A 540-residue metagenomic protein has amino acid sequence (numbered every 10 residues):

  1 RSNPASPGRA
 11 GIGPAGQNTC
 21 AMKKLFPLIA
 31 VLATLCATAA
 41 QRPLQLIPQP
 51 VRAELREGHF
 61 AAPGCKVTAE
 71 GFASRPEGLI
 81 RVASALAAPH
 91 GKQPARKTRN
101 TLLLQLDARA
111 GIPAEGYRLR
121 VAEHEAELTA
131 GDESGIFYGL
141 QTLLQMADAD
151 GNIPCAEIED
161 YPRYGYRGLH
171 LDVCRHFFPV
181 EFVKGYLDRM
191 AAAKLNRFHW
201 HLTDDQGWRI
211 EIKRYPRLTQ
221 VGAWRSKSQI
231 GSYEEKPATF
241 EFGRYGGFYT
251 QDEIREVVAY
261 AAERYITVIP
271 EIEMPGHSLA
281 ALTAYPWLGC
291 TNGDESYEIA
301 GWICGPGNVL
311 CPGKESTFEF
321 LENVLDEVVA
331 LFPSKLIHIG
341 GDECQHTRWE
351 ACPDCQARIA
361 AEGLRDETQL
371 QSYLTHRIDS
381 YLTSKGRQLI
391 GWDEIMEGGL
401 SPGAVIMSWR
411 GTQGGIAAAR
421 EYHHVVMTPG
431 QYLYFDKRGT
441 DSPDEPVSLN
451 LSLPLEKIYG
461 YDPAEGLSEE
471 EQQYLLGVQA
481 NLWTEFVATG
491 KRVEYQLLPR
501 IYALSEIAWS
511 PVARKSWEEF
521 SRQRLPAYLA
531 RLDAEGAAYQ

Functional and structural regions predicted by a protein language model:
R1-P4, R9-A21: Short, Lys/Arg-enriched N-terminal segments with co-localized hydrophobic residues within the first ~10-30 amino acids
K23-I29: Sec-dependent signal peptide recognition, specifically the positively charged N-region followed immediately by
I29-T38: Hydrophobic h-region of N-terminal signal peptides that target proteins for export in Gram-negative bacteria
A40-Y166, R492, A508-A537: Contiguous, structured surface segment used for ligand recognition
R75-P76, F177-P179, D205-E211, P275-A281 (+6 more regions): Flexible loop/turn segments at secondary-structure boundaries
G111-L336, R377, Y381, Q479-T484 (+1 more regions): Feature activates predominantly on carbohydrate-active enzymes
I299-G301, G305-P402, W409-T412, I416-A417: Active-site neighborhood of glycoside hydrolase catalytic domains
Q388-A404, R410-Q540: Flexible, acidic glycine-rich loops studded with aromatic residues
